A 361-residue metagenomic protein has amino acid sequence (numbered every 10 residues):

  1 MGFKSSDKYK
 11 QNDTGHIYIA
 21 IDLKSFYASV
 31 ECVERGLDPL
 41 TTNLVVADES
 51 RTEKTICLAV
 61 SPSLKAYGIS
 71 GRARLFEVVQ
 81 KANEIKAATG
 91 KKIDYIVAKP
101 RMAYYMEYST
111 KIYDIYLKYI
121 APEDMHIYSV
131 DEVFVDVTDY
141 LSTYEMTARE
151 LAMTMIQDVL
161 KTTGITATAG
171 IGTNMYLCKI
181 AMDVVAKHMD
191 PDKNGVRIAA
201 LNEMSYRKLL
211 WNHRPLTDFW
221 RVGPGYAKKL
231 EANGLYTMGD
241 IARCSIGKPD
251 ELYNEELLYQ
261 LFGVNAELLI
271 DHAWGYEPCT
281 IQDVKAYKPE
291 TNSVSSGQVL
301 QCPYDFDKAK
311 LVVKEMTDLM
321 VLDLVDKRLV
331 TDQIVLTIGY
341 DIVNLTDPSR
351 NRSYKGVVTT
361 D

Functional and structural regions predicted by a protein language model:
M1-V130, F134, D271-Y276, K310: Residues that scaffold, gate, or flank divalent-cation-dependent active/transport sites
F3-S5, E31, M155, M316-L324: Glycine-rich, charged/polar anion/phosphate-binding loops that engage phosphate groups from diverse ligands
A20, D218, K228-D361: DNA-contacting surface of Y-family translesion DNA polymerases
V30-C32, I56-A59, T173, L177-V185 (+2 more regions): Short acidic, glycine/serine/threonine-rich loops at helix termini
Y128-E132, G172-M175, L329-Q333: Short Gly/Ser/Thr- and Asp/Glu-enriched loop/turn motifs at secondary-structure junctions
F134-I156, G234, I246: Catalytic palm subdomain of template-directed nucleic-acid polymerases, centered on the conserved carboxylate motif
L151, M155-T217: Long, highly charged, low-complexity intrinsically disordered interaction regions that mediate electrostatic DNA/RNA
